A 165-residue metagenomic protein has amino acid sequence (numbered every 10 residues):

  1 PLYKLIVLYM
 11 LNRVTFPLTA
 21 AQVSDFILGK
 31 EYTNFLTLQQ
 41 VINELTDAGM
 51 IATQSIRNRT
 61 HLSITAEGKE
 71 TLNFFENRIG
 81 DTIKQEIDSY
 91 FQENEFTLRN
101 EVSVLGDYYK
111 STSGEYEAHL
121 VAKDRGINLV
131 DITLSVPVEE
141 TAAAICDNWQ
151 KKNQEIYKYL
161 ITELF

Functional and structural regions predicted by a protein language model:
P1-V14: Short alpha-helical segments that sit at the start of domains
R13-P17, N58: Residues at alpha-helix boundaries and the short loops/turns that link adjacent helices
F16-I27: Short acidic, hydrophobic short linear motifs in intrinsically disordered regions
Y32-D47: Short amphipathic alpha-helical interaction segments
T46-I56: A short, conserved structural fragment
I56-N73: Accessory beta->alpha helical hairpin/"wing" motif in late/C-terminal subdomains of nucleic-acid enzymes
K69-D88: Glycine-rich, Lys/Arg-enriched anion-binding loops that position phosphate/diphosphate groups for phosphoryl
Q85-E163: Exposed, interaction-prone assembly regions rather than primary DNA-binding/catalytic cores
